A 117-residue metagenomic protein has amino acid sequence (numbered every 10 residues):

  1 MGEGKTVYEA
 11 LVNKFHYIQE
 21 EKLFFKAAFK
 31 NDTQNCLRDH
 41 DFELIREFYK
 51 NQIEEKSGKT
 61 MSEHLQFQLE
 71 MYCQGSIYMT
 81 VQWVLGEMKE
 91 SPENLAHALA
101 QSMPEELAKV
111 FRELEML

Functional and structural regions predicted by a protein language model:
M1, F25-A28, K56, W83-E87 (+1 more regions): Secondary-structure edge/capping motif, primarily at the C-terminal ends of alpha-helices and the immediately following
M1-F24, Q34: Hydrophobic alpha-helical connector segments
G2, Q19-K22, K56, E106 (+1 more regions): Basic, amphipathic alpha-helical hairpins
G4, Y8, Q66, P92-A96: Short, structured helix-loop boundary elements
N13, Y17, T33-G58, E63-Q74 (+3 more regions): Amphipathic alpha-helical packing segments from all-alpha helical-bundle domains
K26-A28, L37, P92: Short, hydrophobic secondary-structure boundary micro-motifs
Q82-L117: C-terminal peripheral helix-coil segments that are non-catalytic and often amphipathic
